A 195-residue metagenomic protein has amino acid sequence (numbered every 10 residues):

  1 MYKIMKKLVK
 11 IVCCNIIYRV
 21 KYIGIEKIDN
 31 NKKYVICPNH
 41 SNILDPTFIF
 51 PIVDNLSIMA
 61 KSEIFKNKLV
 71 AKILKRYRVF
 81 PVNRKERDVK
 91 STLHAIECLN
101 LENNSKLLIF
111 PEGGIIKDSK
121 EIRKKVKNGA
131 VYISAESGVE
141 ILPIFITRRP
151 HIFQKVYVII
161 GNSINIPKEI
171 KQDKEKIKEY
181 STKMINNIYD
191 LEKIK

Functional and structural regions predicted by a protein language model:
M1-V35, D45-F48, Y77-V79, E86 (+2 more regions): Membrane-anchoring hydrophobic helices of lipid-metabolizing enzymes
M5, F65-V70, H151-F153: Short, glycine/polar-rich helix-capping loops at beta-to-alpha or helix-loop-helix junctions that flank or form
C13, P51, L74, L99 (+1 more regions): A generic structural signal for well-ordered alpha-helical segments
E26, H40-S41, S62, K85-E86 (+3 more regions): Short, flexible active-site-adjacent loop segments at beta-strand->alpha-helix junctions, enriched in small/polar
N30-E86: Catalytic core of membrane glycerolipid acyltransferases/transacylases, capturing the structured, soluble-facing
E86-T92: Glycine-rich anion/phosphate-binding loops
L93-K195: Non-catalytic C-terminal accessory region of glycerolipid acyltransferases and related lyso-lipid remodeling enzymes
